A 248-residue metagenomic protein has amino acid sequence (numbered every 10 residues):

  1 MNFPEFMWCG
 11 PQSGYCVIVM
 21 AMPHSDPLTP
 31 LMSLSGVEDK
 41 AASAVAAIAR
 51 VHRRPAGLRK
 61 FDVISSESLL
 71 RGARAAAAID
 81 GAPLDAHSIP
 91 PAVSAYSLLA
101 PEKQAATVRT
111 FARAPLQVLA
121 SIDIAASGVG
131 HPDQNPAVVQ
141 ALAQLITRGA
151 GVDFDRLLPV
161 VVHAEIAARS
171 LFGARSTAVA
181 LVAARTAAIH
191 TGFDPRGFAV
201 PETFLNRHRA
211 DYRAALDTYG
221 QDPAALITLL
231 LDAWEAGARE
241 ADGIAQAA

Functional and structural regions predicted by a protein language model:
M1-A248: FIC/Doc superfamily catalytic core
